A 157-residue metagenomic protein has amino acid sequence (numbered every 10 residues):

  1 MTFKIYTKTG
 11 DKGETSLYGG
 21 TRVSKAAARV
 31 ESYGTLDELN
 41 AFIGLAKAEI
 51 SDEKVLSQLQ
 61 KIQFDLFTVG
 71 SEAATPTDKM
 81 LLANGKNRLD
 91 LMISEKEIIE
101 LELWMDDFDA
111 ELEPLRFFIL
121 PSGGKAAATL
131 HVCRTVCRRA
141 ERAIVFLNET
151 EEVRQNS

Functional and structural regions predicted by a protein language model:
M1-S157: Phosphate/pyrophosphate-binding loop motifs in nucleotide- or prenyl diphosphate-using proteins
